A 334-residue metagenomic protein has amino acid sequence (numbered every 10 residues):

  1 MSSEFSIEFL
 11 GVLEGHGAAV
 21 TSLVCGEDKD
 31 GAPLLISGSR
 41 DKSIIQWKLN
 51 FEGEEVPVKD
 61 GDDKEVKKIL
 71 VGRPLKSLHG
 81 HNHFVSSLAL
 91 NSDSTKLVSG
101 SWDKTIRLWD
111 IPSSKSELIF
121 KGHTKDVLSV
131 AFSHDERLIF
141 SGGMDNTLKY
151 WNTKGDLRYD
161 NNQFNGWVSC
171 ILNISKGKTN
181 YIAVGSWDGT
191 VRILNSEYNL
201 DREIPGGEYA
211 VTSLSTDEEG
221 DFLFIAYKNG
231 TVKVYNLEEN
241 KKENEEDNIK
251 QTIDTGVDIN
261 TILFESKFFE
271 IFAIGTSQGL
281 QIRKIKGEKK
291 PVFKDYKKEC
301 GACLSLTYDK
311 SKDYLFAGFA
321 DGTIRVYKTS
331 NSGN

Functional and structural regions predicted by a protein language model:
E8-L10, E55-P57, R73-K76, K115-L118 (+5 more regions): A structural motif specific to WD40 beta-propellers
L13-V20, V71, L78-V85, K121-V127 (+4 more regions): WD40/WD-repeat beta-propeller blade N-cap
E27-G31, S92-D93, H134-D135, S175-K178 (+3 more regions): Residue-level detector of Asp-centered blade-edge/turn motifs that repeat once per structural unit in beta-propeller
G38-D41, S99-D103, S141-D145, G185-D188 (+3 more regions): Conserved strand-to-loop turn within each blade of WD40 beta-propeller repeats
I44-K48, I106-W109, L148-N152, V191-N195 (+3 more regions): WD40-repeat beta-propellers
L304-N334: Blade-level signature of beta-propeller repeat domains, shared across WD40, Kelch, NHL, RCC1 and BNR/Asp-box propellers
